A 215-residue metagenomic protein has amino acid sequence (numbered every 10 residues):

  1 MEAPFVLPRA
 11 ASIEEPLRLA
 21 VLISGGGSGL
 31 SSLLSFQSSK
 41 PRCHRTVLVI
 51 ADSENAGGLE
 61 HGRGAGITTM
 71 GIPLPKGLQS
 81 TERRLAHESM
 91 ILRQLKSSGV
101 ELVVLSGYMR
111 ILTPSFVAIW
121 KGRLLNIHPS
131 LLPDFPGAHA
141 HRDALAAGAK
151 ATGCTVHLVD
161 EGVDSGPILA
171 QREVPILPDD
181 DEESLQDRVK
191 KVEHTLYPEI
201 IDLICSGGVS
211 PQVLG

Functional and structural regions predicted by a protein language model:
E2-G57, H61: N-terminal Rossmann-like dinucleotide-binding module
R18, R45-L48, T68, R123 (+1 more regions): Proline-centered loop/turn at the N-terminus of a beta-strand
I23, R84, E88, Q186-H194: Amphipathic, non-transmembrane alpha-helical scaffold segments
S31-S35, E60, S89-K96, T195-P198: Amphipathic, non-transmembrane alpha-helical secondary structure
F36, L102, S106-L214: Donor/substrate-binding cores of folate-linked one-carbon enzymes
R42-A86: Short, surface-exposed acidic-centric catalytic microdomains
G62-R63, L95, V117, A144: A generic structural signal for well-ordered alpha-helical segments
P75-V104, R110: Short phosphate-binding loop-to-helix
